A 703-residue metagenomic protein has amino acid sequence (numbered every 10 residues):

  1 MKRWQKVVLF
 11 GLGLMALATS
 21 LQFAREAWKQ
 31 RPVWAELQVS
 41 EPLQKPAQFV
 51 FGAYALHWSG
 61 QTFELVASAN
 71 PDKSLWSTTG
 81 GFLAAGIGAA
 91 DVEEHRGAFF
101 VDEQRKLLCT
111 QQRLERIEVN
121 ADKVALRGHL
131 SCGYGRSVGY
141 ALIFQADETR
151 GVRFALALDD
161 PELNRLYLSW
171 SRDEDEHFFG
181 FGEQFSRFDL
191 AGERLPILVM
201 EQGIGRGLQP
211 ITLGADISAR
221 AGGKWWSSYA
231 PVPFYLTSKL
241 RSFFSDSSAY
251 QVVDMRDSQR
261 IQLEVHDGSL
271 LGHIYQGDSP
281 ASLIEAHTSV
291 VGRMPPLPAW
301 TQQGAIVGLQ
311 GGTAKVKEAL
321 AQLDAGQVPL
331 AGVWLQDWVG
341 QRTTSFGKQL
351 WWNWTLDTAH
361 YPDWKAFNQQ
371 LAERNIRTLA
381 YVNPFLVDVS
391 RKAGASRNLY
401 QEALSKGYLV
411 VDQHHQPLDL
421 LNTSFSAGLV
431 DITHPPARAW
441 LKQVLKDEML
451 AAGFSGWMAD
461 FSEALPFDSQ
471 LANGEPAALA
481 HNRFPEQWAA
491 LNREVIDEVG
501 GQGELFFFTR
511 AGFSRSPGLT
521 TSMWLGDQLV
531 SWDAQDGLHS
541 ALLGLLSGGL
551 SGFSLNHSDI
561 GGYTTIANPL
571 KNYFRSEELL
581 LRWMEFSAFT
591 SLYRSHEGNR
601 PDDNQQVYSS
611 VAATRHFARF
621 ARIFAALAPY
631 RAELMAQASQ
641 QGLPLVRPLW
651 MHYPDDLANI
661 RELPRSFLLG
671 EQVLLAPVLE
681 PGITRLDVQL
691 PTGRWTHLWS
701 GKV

Functional and structural regions predicted by a protein language model:
V8-Q22: Hydrophobic membrane-insertion alpha-helices, especially the h-region of bacterial N-terminal signal peptides
A27-W300, G308-L309, T313, L320-A325 (+3 more regions): Catalytic and substrate-binding clefts that recognize carbohydrates or anionic sugar/phosphate headgroups
L142, R220-G223, A230-V232, G292 (+11 more regions): Generic recognition of flexible, low-complexity loop/linker segments
A146, F154-L158, Y167-R172, G192 (+12 more regions): Glycine-rich, histidine-containing beta strand-loop boundary motifs that form or position
L156, F234, L323, L371 (+5 more regions): Conserved, mostly hydrophobic/aromatic
R187, P329-F617, H652-P654, L663: Aromatic- and carboxylate-enriched substrate-binding clefts and catalytic-loop regions of carbohydrate-active enzymes
K239-R241, S248-Y250, S279, Q310-G312 (+13 more regions): Short, glycine-/Ser/Thr-/acidic-enriched flexible segments
Q327, R374, E494-Q502, F586 (+1 more regions): Carbohydrate-binding surfaces of carbohydrate-active enzymes
